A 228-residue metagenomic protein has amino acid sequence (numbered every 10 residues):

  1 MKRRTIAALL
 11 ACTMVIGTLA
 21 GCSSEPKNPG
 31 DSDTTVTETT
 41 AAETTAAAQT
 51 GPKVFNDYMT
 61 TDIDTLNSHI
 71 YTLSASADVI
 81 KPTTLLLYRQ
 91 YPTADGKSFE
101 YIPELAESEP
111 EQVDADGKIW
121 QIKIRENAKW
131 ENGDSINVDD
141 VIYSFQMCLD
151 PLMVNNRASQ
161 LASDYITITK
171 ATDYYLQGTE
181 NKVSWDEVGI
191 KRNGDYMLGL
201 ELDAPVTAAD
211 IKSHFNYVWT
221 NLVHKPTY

Functional and structural regions predicted by a protein language model:
M1-L10: Positively charged n-region of N-terminal signal peptides that target proteins for export
M14-T18: Hydrophobic core
A20-S32: Bacterial lipoprotein signal-peptidase II cleavage site
P29-A46: Intrinsically disordered, low-complexity serine/threonine-rich repeat tracts
A41-N56, D134: Immediate post-signal peptide segment of exported/extracytoplasmic ligand-binding proteins
Y58-V113: N-terminal lobe/hinge region of extracytoplasmic solute-binding protein
S108-Y165, G199: Aromatic- and charge-enriched surface segment that lines or borders ligand/interaction sites
R157-Y228: Surface-exposed binding/hinge segments that line and control ligand-binding clefts or catalytic entry sites
